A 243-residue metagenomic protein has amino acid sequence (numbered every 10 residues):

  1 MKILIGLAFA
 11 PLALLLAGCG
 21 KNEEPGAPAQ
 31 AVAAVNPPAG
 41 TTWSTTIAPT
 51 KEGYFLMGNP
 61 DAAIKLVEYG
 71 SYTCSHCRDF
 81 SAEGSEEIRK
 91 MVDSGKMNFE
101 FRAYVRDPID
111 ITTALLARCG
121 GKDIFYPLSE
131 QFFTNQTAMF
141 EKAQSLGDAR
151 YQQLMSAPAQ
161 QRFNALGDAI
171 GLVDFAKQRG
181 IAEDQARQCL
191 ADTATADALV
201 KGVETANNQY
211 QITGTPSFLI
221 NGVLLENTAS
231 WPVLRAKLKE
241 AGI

Functional and structural regions predicted by a protein language model:
K2-L7, L12-I111, I243: Extracytoplasmic thiol/disulfide redox context detector
I3-I5, C19-P37, S71, F163-I243: C-terminal cap of thioredoxin/glutaredoxin-like
A29-P49, L128-F132, E141-S145, F163-I170: Periplasmic c-type cytochrome electron-transfer domains
T41, Y72-C74, S156-A159, R187-Q188: A short, structure-level motif marking secondary-structure boundaries and short turns
W43, C119-G120, C189, E226: Functionally engaged cysteine thiol sites
K65-E68, A149-Q153, A182-E183: A short alpha-helix capping/helix-coil boundary motif
D79-N164: Structural alpha/beta surface segment adjacent to cysteine/selenocysteine redox centers across thiol/disulfide enzymes
